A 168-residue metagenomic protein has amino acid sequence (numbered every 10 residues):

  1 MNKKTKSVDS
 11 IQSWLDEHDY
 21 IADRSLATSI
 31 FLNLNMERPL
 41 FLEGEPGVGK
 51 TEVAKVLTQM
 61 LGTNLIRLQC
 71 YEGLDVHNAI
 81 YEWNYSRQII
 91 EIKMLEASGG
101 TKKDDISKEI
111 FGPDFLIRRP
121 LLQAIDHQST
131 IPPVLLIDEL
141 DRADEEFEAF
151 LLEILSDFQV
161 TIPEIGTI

Functional and structural regions predicted by a protein language model:
N2-L26: Dynamic helix-loop-helix/coil hinge segments at AAA+ ATPase domain boundaries and subdomain interfaces
E17-N33, L122-I125: Pre-Walker A adenine-sensing motif
N35, P39-Q88: Walker A/P-loop
L40, L135-L136: Hydrophobic positions in the central parallel beta-sheet of the AAA+
E45, E139-L140: P-loop (Walker A) phosphate-binding loop of NTP-binding proteins
I80-I92, S98-T130: Short glycine-rich substrate-engagement loop in P-loop NTPases that contacts/grips substrate
P113, L122-H127, E146-I168: Conserved catalytic/switch belt of AAA+ P-loop NTPases
D138-E139, F150: Walker B catalytic acidic pair
